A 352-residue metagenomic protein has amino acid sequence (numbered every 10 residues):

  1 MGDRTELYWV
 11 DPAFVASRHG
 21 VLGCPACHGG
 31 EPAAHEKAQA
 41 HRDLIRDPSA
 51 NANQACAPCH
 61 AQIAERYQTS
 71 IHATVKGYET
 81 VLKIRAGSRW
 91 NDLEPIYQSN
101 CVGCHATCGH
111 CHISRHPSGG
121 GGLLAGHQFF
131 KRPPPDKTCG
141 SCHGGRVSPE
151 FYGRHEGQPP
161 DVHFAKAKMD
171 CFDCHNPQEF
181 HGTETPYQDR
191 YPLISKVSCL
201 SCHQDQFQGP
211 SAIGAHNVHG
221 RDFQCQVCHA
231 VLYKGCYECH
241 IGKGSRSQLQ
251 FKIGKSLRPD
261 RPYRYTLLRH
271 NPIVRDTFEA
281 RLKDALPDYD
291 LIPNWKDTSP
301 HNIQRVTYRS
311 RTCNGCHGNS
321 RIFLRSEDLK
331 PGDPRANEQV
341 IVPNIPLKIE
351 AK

Functional and structural regions predicted by a protein language model:
M1-G119, Q128-K352: C-type cytochrome heme-c attachment and multiheme electron-transfer modules
